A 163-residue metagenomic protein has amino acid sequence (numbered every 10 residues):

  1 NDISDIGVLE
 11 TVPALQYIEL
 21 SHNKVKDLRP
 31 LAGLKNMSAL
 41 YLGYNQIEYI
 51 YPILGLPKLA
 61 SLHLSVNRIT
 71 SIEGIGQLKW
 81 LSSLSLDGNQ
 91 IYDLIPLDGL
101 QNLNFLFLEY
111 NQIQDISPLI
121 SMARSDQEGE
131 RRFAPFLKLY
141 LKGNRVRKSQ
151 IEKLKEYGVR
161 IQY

Functional and structural regions predicted by a protein language model:
N1, N23, L42-N45, N67 (+3 more regions): Consensus "Asn ladder" position of solenoid repeat domains
N1-S4, Q16-Y17: LRR N-terminal entry segment and analogous cap-like coil->beta motifs
S4, K26, S38, E48 (+6 more regions): Glycine-centered loop/turn positions within well-structured domains that cap or flank conserved ligand/cofactor-binding
I6-L9, L28-L31, I50-I53, I72-I75 (+3 more regions): Canonical leucine-rich repeat
Q16-L20, M37-L42, L59-L64, L81-L86 (+3 more regions): Conserved hydrophobic beta-strand positions in leucine-rich repeat
S83-G88, Y92-F107: Glycine/serine-rich loop-strand microenvironments at binding/catalytic pocket rims
N102-Y163: Leucine-rich solenoid repeat scaffolds
